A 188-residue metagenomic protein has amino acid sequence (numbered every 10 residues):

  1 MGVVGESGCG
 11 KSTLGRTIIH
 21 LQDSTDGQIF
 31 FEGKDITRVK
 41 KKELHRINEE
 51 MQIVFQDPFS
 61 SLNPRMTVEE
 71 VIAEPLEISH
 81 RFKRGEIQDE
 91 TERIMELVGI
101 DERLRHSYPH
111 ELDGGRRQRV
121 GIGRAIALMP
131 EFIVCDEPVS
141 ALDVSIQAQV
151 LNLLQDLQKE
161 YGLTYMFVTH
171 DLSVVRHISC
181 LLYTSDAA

Functional and structural regions predicted by a protein language model:
C9, Y183-A188: Conserved small/polar residues in nucleotide/adenosyl-binding loops
I19: Helix-to-loop junction immediately C-terminal to a conserved catalytic motif
G27-D35: Conserved ABC transporter NBD signature motif
D35, G85-R103: Conserved ABC ATPase "signature" region
I36-Q52, I78, R84: ABC ATPase NBD coupling module
Y108-L112, R116: Conserved ABC ATPase signature
A127-E131: A short, proline-enriched helix->beta-strand linker immediately N-terminal to the Walker B motif in ABC-type P-loop
